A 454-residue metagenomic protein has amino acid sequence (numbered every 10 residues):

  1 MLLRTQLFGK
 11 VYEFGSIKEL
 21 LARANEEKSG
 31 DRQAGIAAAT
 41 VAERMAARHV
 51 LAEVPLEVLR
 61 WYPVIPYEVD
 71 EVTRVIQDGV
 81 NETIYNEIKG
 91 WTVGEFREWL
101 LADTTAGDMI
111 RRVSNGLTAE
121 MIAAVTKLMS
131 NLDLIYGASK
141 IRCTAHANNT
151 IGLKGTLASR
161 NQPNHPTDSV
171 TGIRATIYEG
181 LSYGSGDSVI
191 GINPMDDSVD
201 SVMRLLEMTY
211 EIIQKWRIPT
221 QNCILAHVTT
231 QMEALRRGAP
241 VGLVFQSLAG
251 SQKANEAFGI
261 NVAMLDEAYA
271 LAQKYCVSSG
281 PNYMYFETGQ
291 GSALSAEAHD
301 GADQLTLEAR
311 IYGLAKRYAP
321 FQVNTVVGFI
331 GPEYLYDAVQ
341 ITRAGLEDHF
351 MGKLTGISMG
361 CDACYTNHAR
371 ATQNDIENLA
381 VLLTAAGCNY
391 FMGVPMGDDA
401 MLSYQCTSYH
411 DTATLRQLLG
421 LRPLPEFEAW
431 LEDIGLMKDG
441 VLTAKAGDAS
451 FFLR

Functional and structural regions predicted by a protein language model:
M1-R174, S182, D187-R454: Anaerobic metallocofactor- and corrinoid-dependent redox/one-carbon enzyme cores, especially those from methanogenesis
